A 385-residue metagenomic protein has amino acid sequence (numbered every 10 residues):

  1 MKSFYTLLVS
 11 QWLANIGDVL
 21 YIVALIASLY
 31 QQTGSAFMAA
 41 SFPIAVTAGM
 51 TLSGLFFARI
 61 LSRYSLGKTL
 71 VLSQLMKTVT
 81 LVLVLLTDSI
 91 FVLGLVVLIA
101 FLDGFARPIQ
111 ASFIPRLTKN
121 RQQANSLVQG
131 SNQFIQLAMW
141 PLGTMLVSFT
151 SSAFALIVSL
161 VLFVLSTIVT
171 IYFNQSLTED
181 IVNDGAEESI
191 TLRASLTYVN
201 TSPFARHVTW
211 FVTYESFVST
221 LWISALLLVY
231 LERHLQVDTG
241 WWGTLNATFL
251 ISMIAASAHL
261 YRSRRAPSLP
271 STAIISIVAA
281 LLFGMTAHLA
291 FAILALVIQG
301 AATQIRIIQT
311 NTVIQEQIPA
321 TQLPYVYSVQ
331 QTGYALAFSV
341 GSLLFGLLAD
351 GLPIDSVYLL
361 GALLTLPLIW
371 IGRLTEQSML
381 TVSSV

Functional and structural regions predicted by a protein language model:
M1-F4, Q175-W210: Juxtamembrane intracellular "pre-TM" segments in multi-pass secondary transporters
S3-T6, S10-Q11, M38, F42 (+4 more regions): Hydrophobic transmembrane alpha-helices of multi-pass secondary transporters, especially the MFS 12-helix bundle
T6-I22, V46-A58, L70-K77, L95-S148 (+2 more regions): Substrate-agnostic recognition of the 12-TM MFS/MFS-like secondary transporter fold
L20-F37, A225-G240: Short amphipathic helix-loop junctions that connect adjacent transmembrane helices in Major Facilitator Superfamily/SLC
Y21, Y30, T80-V84, I99 (+4 more regions): MFS-fold secondary transporters
A40-R59, R63, G67-S73, E232-V385: C-terminal transmembrane bundle of multi-pass solute transporters/carriers
I90-G94, A100-F101, Q123-L177, A247-T248 (+3 more regions): Hydrophobic alpha-helical transmembrane segments
T150-I157, L196-I254: A single, central transmembrane helix in multi-pass transporters
